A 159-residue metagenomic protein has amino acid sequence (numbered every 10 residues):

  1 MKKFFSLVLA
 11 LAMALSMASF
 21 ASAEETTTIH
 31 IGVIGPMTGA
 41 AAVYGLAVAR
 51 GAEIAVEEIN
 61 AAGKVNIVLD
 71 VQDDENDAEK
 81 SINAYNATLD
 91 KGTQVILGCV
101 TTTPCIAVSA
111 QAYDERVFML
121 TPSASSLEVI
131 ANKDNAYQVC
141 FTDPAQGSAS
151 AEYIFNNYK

Functional and structural regions predicted by a protein language model:
M1-H30, A61-K64, D90: Short, low-complexity disordered leader/linker segments with a strong preference for bacterial N-terminal type II
E24-T26, A49-V71: Signal peptide-proximal N-terminal region of secreted/periplasmic/extracellular or secretory-lumen proteins
G32-G51, Q72-E79, V100-T103: Extracytoplasmic "Venus flytrap"
G35-A41, V56-G63, T88-G92, L97-V100 (+2 more regions): Sec/Tat-exported extracytoplasmic proteins
M37-V43, V71-D74, T93-V95, D134-C140: Second-shell loop/turn segments in exported
Y44-I59, K80, M119, Q146-S150: Short, solvent-exposed amphipathic alpha-helices that sit in or adjacent to ligand/effector-binding or catalytic
I67-D90, Q146-A149: Structural motif
T93-K159: Extracytoplasmic ligand/sensor domains, especially the bilobed periplasmic-binding protein
